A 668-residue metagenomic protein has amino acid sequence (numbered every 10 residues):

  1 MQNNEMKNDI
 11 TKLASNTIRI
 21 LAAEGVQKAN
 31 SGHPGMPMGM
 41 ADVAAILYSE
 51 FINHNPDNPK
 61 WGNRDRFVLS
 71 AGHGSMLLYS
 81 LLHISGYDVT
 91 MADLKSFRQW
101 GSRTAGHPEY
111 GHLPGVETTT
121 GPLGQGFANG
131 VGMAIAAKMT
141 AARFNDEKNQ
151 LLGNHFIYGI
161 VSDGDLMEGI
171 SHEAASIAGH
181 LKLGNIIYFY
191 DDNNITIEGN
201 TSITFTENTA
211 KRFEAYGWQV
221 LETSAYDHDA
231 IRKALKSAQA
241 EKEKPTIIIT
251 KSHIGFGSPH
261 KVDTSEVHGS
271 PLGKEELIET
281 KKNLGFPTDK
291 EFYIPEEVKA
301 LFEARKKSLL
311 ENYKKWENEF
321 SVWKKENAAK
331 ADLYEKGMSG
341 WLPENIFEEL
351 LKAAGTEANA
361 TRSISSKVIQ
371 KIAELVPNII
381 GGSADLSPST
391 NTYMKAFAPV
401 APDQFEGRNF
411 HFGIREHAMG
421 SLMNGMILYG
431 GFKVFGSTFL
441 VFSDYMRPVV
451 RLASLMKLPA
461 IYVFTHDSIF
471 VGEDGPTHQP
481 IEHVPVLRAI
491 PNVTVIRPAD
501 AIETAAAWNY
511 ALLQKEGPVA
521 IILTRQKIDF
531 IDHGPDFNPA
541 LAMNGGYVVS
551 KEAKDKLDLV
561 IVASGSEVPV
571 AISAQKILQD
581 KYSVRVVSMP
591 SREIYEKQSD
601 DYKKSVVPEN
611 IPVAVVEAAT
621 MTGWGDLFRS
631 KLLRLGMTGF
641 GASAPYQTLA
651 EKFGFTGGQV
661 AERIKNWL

Functional and structural regions predicted by a protein language model:
K7-N8, G25-P34, G62-S70, H112-G124 (+2 more regions): A short glycine/serine-rich beta->alpha loop
N8-R19, E50-H54, T90-H112, S387-A401 (+2 more regions): Acidic-glycine-rich active-site phosphate/pyrophosphate-binding loop
S15-S31, Y190-N193: N-terminal capping segment at the start of a domain
A29, D65-R66, V116-T119, N149-E168 (+5 more regions): A short, small-residue-rich loop immediately preceding and capping a beta-strand
M40-L181, Y393-M394, M426: Cofactor-binding active-site loop characterized by glycine-rich and histidine/acidic residues
G62-N63, T246-S258, V262-L342: Terminal amphipathic helices with adjacent charged low-complexity linkers/tails
Q99-G111, N129, I135, M139-N154 (+3 more regions): Thiamine diphosphate
N318-D444, P448-P459, F537-V548, V562-G565 (+2 more regions): Non-catalytic terminal/interface segments that mediate subunit docking, oligomerization, and allosteric communication
